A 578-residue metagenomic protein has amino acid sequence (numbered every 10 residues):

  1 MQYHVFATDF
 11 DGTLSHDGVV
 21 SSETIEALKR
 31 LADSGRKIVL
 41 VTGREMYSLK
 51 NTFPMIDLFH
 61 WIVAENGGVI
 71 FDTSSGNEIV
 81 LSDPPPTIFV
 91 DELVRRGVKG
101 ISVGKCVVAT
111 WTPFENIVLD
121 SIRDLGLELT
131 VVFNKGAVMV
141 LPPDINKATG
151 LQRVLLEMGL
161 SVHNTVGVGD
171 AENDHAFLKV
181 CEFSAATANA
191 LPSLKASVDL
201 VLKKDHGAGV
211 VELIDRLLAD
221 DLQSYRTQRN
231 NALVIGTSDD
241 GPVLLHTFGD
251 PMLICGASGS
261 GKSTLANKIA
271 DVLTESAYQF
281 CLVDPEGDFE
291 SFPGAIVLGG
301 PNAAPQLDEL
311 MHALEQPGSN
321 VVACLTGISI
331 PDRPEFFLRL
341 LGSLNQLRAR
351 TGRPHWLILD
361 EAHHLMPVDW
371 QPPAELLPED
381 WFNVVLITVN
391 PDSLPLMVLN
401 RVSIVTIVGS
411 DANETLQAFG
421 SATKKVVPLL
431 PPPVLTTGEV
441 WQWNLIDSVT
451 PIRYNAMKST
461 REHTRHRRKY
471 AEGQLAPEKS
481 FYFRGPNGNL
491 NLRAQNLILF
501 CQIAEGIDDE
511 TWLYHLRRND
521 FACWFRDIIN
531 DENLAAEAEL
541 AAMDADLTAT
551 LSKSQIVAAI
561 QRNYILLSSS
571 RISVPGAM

Functional and structural regions predicted by a protein language model:
M1-Y3, S21, L141, A148-R229: Mg2+-dependent phosphoryl-transfer enzymes with acidic/Ser/Thr/Gly-rich catalytic loops
D17-V103: Active-site phosphate-binding/coordination module
G43-R44, P285, V389-P391, S410: Conserved H-loop
M55-L58, E65-N66, L125, V180-C181 (+4 more regions): Short, structured coil segments at secondary-structure junctions
P86-C181, N189: Conserved acidic, metal-coordinating active-site core of Asp-based, Mg2+-dependent phosphoryl-transfer enzymes
R229-W356, P367-L377, F382-V385, D392-S393 (+1 more regions): P-loop NTPase catalytic phosphate-binding loop
N390-I446: Conserved ATP-driven motor cores of ASCE-family P-loop NTPases powering translocation/secretion/packaging/pilus
P431-M578: Terminal, compositionally biased segments used for targeting/anchoring and flexible tails
